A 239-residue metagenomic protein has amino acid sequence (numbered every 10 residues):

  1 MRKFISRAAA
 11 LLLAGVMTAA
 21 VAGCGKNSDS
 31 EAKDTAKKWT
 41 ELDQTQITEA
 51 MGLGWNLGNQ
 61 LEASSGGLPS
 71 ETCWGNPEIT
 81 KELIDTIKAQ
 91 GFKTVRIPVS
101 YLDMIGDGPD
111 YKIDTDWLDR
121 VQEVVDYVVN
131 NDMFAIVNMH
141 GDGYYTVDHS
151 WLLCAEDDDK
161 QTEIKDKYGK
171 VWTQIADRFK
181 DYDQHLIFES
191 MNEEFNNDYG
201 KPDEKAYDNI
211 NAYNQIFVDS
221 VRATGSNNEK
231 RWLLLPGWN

Functional and structural regions predicted by a protein language model:
M1-L11: Bacterial N-terminal signal peptides that target proteins for export
A19-G23: C-terminal motif of bacterial Sec signal peptides marking the signal peptidase cleavage site
N27-T94: N-terminal carbohydrate-binding accessory modules
L53-L57, V95-I97, A135-M139, F188 (+1 more regions): Hydrophobic faces of well-ordered beta-strands that scaffold small-molecule active sites in alpha/beta enzyme cores
G58-Q60, S100-L102, H140-D142, M191-E193 (+1 more regions): Active-site beta-loop-alpha junctions enriched in small/polar residues
A63-T72, Y101-D119, G143-I164, N196-D203: Surface-exposed, active-site-proximal loop segments in enzymatic domains
I79-T146, K167, N211, Q215-N228: Aromatic-lined substrate-binding rim segments of carbohydrate-active enzymes
T162-N239: Active-site region of glycoside hydrolase catalytic domains
